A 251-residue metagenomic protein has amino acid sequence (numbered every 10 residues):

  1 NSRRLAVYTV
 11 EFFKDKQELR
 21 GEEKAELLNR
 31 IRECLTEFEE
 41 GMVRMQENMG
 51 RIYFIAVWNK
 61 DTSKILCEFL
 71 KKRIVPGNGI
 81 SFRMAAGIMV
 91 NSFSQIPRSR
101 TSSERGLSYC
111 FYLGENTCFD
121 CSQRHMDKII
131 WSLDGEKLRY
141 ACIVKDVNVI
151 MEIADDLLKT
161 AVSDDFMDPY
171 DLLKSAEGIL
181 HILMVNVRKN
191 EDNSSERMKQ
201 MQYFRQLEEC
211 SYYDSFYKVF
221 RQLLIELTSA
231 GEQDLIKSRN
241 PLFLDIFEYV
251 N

Functional and structural regions predicted by a protein language model:
R3-R4, E11-E23, R32-N251: Cytosolic nucleotide-utilizing catalytic cores of signal-transduction proteins
